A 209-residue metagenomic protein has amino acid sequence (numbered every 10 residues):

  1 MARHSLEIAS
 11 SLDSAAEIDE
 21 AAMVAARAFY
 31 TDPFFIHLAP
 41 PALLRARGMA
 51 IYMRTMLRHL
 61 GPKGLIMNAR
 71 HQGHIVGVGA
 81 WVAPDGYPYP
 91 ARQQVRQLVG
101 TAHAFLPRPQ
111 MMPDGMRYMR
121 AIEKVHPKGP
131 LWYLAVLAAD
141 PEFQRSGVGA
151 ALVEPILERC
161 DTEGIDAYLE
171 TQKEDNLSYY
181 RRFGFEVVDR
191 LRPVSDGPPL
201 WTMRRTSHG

Functional and structural regions predicted by a protein language model:
M1-D19: Conserved N-terminal entry element of GNAT/NAT acetyltransferase domains
A42, K63-G79, D140: Conserved beta-hairpin
A50-N68, P127-Y133: A short helix-loop-beta-strand connector motif used in the catalytic cores of GNAT acetyltransferases and, in some
V78-A138, Q144, V194-S195: Conserved acyl-donor/pantetheine-binding loop and adjacent beta-alpha core of acyl/acetyltransferases and related
P130-W132, R159-Q172: Conserved GNAT acetyl-CoA-binding A-motif
R145-E158, R182: Conserved acetyl-CoA-binding loop-helix of GNAT-fold acetyltransferases
A150, T162, K173-R190, D196: Conserved active-site alpha-helix within GNAT-family acetyltransferase domains
I165, L169-E174, P193-G209: C-terminal "cap" of GNAT-fold acetyltransferases
